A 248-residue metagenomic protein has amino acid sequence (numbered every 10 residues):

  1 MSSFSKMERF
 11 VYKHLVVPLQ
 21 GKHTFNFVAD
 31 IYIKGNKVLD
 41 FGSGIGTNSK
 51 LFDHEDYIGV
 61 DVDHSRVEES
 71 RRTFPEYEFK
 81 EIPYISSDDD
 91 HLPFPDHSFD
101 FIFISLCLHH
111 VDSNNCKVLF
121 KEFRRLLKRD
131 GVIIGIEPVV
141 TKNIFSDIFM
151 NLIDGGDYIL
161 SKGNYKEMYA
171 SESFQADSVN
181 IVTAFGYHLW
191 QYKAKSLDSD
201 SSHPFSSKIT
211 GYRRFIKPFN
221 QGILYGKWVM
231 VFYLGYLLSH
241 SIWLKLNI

Functional and structural regions predicted by a protein language model:
M1-K22: Class I SAM-dependent methyltransferase Rossmann-like catalytic core, especially the SAM/SAH-binding loop
V17-G35: Conserved alpha-helix/loop element of class I SAM-dependent methyltransferases that forms part of the SAM/SAH-binding
G44-D90: Class I SAM-dependent methyltransferase SAM/SAH-binding core
F103: A conserved beta-strand element that flanks and buttresses the S-adenosyl-L-methionine
K117-R129: A short glycine-rich, Lys/Arg-flanked "PGG" loop and its adjoining helix->strand segment in the class I
D130-E137: Conserved beta-strand signature within the Rossmann-like core of class I S-adenosyl-L-methionine
V140-G155: Short, glycine-/aromatic-enriched active-site segment of Class I SAM-dependent methyltransferases
D157-S173: Short alpha-helix
